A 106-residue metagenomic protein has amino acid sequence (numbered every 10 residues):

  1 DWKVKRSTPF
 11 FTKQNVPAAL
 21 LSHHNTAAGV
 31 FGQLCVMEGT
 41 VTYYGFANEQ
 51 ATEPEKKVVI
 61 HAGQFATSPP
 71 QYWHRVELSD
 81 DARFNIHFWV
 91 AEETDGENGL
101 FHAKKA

Functional and structural regions predicted by a protein language model:
D1-H24, K105-A106: A short, N-terminal "cap"/entry segment at the start of jelly-roll beta-barrel domains of the cupin/DSBH fold
W2-K5, F65-A66, W89: Domain-scale activation on soluble regions of proteins
G29, V36, H61, P69-Q71 (+1 more regions): A short, compositionally biased micro-patch
G29-A47: Short, conserved beta-strand element in jelly-roll/cupin
N48-Q71: Short acidic-glycine-tyrosine-enriched beta hairpin
P69-D95: Ligand-binding loop in jelly-roll beta-barrel domains
G99-K105: Low-complexity intrinsically disordered segments
